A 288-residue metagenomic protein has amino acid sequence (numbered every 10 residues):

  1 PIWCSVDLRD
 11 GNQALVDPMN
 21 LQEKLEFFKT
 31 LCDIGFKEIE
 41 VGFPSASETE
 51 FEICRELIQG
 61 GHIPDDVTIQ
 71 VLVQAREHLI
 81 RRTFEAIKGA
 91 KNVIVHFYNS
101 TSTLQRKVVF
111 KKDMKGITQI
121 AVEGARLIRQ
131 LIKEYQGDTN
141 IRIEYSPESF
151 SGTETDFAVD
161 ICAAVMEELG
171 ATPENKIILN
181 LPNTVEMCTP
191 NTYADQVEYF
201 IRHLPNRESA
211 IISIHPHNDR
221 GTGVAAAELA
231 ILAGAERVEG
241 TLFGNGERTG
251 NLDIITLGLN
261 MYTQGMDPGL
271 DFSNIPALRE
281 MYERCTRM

Functional and structural regions predicted by a protein language model:
P1-M288: Catalytic cores and adjacent flexible loops of soluble metabolic enzymes that perform enolate/carbanion chemistry on
